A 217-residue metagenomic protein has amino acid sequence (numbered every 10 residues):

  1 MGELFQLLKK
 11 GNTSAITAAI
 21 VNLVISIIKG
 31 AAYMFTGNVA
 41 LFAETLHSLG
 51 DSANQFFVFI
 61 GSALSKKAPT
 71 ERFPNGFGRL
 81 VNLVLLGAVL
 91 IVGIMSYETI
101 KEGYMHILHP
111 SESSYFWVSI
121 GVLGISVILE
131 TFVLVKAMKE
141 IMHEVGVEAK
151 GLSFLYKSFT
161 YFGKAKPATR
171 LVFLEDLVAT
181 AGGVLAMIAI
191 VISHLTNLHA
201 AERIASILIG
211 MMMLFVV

Functional and structural regions predicted by a protein language model:
M1-I28: Topogenic membrane-insertion module of multi-pass membrane proteins
G2-Q6, K10, E71-F77, G163-A168: Cytosolic juxtamembrane amphipathic/interface segments immediately preceding and feeding into a transmembrane helix
L7-T17, E44-F56, V81-S96: Alpha-helical transmembrane segments of integral membrane proteins, especially early/N-terminal helices
V21, M34-K67, Y104, R170-V184: Acidic (Asp/Glu-rich) catalytic motifs at the cytosolic membrane interface
L23-I27, T36, S48-V58, V122-H143: Hydrophobic alpha-helical membrane-embedded segments
S26-N38, I100-G103, I190: Membrane-embedded alpha-helical segments in integral membrane proteins
S62-R79, H109: Aspartate-rich (DDxxD/NDxxD/DxxxD) Mg2+/diphosphate-binding motifs and their adjoining helix-loop segments
L80-V217: Alpha-helical transmembrane segments and adjacent TM-loop junctions that form the membrane-embedded core of multi-pass
